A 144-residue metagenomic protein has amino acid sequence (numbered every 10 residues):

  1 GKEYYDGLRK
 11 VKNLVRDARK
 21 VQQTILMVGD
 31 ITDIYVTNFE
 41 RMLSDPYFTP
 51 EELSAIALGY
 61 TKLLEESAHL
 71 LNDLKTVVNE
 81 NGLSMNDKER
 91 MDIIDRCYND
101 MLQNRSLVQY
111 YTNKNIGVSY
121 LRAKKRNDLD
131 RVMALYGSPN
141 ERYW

Functional and structural regions predicted by a protein language model:
G1-L63: Long, charged all-alpha helical bundle/coiled-coil segments in cytosolic proteins
A18, A55-A57, A68, A123 (+1 more regions): A sequence-composition feature that detects small, non-aromatic residues
V36-F39, L64-L71, M101, R105-T112: A structural signal for well-ordered alpha-helices, especially hydrophobic packing surfaces of coiled-coils
A55-V78: Hydrophobic/aromatic-rich, well-ordered segments within soluble, folded domains that form packed cores
K75-W144: Long amphipathic all-alpha helical oligomerization modules
